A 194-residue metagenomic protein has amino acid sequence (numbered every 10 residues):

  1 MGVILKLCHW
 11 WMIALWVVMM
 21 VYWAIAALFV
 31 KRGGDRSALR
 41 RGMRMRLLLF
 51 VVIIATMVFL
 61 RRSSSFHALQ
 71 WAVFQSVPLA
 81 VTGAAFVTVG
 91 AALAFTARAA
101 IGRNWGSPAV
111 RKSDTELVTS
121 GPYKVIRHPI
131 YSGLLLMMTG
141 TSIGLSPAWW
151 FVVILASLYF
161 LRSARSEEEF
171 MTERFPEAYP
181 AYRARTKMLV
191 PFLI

Functional and structural regions predicted by a protein language model:
M1-K112, E116-T119, M137-I194: Membrane-anchoring alpha-helices and their flanking helix-loop junctions
T115-I126, I130-Y131: Solvent-exposed interhelical
